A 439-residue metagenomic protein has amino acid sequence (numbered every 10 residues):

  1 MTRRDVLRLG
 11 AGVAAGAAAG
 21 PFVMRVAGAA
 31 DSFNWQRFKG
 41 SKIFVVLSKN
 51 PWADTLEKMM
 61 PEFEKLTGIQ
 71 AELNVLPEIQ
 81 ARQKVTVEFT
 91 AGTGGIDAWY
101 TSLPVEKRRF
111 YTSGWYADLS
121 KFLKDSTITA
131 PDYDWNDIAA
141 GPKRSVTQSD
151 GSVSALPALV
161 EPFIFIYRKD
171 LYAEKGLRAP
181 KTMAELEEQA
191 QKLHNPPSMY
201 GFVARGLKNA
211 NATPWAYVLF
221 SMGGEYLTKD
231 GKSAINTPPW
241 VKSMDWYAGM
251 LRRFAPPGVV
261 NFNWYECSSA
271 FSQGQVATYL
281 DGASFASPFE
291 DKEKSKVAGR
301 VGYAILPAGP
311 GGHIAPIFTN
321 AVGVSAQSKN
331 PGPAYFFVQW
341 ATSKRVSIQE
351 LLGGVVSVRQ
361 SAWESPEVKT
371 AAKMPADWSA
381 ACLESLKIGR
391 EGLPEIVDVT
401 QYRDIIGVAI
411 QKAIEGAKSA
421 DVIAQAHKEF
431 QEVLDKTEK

Functional and structural regions predicted by a protein language model:
D5-A27: N-terminal export signals
A30, K39, V301-A304, L352-V408 (+1 more regions): Long, aromatic- and glycine/proline-rich binding clefts that accommodate carbohydrate-like moieties
A30-R37, L103-P162, A298-G302, A371-K373 (+2 more regions): Hinge/lid segment of periplasmic solute-binding proteins
Q36-F38, Q70, A173, S385-K439: Conserved C-terminal helix/tail region of periplasmic/extracytoplasmic solute-binding proteins
Q36-G40, S120-I138, G224-K242, D291-K296 (+2 more regions): Short, solvent-exposed loop/beta-turn-alpha elements that line the ligand-binding surface or hinge of extracytoplasmic
P61-I138, D170, E174-K181, A277-T278 (+2 more regions): Extracytoplasmic "Venus flytrap"/periplasmic binding protein-like
K143-A158, F163, E185-S233, V276: Extracytoplasmic/periplasmic solute-binding protein
A190-P196, G231-V260, L306: Glycine-centered hinge/linker elements that transmit conformational signals in sensory and ligand-binding systems
